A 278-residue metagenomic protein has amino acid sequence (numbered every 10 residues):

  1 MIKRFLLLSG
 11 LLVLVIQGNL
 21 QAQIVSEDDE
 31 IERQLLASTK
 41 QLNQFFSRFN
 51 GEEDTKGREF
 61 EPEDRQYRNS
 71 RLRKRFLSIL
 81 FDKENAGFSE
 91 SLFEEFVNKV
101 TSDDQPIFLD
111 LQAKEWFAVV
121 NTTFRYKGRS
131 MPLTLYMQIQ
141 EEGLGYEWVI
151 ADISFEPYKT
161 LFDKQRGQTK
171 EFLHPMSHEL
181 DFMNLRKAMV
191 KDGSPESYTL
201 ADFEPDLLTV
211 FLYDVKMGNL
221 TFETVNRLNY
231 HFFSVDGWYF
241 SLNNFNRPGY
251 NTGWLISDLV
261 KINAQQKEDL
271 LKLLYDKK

Functional and structural regions predicted by a protein language model:
M1-L36: Bacterial Sec-dependent N-terminal signal peptides
I24-F96, L161-V215: Core segments of small alpha/beta cavity-forming domains
V25-D28, F117, F222-T224, G237: Short amphipathic alpha-helical surface micro-motifs
E30-G51, A113-K164: Long, acidic/polar, low-complexity amphipathic helices and coiled-coil-like
E59-G145: Short N-terminal edge-element motif at the start of the domain
D110-L111, F222-E223, F245: Short, exposed beta-strand/loop patches in secreted or surface proteins that constitute
S130-G193, N229-K278: Short beta-strand edge/turn micro-motifs at domain boundaries
T209-F233: Long terminal regulatory regions of eukaryotic proteins
